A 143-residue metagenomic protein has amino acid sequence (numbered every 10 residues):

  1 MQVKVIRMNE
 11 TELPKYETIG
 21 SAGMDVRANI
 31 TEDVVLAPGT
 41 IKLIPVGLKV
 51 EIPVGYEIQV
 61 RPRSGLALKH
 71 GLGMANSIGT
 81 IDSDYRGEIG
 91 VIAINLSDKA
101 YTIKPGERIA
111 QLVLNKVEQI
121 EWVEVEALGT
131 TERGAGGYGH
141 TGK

Functional and structural regions predicted by a protein language model:
M1-K143: DUTPase catalytic domain/fold
